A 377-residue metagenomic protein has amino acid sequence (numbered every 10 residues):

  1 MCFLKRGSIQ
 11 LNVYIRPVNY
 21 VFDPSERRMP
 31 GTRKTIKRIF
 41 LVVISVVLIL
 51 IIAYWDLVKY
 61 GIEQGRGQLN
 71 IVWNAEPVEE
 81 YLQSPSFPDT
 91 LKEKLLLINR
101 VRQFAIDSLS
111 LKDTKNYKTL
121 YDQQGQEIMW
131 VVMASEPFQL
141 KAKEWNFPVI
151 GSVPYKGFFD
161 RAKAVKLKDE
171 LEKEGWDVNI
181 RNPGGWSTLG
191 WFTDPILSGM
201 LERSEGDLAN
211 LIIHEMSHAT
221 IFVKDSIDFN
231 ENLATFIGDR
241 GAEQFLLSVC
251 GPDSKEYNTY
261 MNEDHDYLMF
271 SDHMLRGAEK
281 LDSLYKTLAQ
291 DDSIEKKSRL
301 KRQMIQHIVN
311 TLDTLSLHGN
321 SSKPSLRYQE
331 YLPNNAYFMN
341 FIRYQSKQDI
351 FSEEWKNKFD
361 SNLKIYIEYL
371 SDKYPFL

Functional and structural regions predicted by a protein language model:
C2-F3, L11-Q123, L317, S321-S322 (+1 more regions): N-terminal low-structure segments adjacent to metalloprotease catalytic domains across cellular compartments
I49-Q64, Q68-E79, G206, T235-R302: Metalloprotease/metallohydrolase-associated module, dominated by Zn2+-dependent proteases
G65-G67, W191-T193, R327: Short, motif-level signal for alpha-helix interfacial/capping segments enriched in acidic residues and aromatics/proline
I71, S84, L91-I98, G157-A164 (+6 more regions): Solvent-exposed, acidic/flexible segments
V101-Y267, E279: Acidic/His-rich structured neighborhood in mature extracellular/periplasmic domains
L275-L377: Pan-zinc metallopeptidase signature
